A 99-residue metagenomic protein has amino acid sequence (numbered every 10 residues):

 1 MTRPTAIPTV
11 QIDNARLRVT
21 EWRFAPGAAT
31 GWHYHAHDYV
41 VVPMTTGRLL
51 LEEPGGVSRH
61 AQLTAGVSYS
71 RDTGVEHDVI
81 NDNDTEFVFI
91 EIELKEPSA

Functional and structural regions predicted by a protein language model:
M1-W32, A36: N-terminal first-folded block
A15-R18, E86, A99: Conserved, well-structured core segments that form or line functional sites
R16, G55-G74: Short acidic-glycine-tyrosine-enriched beta hairpin
P26, T45, A65-G66: Short, flexible surface segments
T30-W32, L50-L51, E76-N83: Short beta-strand His + acidic residue motifs that chelate non-heme Fe in jelly-roll/DSBH and cupin folds
Y34-L50: Short, conserved beta-strand element in jelly-roll/cupin
T73-P97: Ligand-binding loop in jelly-roll beta-barrel domains
